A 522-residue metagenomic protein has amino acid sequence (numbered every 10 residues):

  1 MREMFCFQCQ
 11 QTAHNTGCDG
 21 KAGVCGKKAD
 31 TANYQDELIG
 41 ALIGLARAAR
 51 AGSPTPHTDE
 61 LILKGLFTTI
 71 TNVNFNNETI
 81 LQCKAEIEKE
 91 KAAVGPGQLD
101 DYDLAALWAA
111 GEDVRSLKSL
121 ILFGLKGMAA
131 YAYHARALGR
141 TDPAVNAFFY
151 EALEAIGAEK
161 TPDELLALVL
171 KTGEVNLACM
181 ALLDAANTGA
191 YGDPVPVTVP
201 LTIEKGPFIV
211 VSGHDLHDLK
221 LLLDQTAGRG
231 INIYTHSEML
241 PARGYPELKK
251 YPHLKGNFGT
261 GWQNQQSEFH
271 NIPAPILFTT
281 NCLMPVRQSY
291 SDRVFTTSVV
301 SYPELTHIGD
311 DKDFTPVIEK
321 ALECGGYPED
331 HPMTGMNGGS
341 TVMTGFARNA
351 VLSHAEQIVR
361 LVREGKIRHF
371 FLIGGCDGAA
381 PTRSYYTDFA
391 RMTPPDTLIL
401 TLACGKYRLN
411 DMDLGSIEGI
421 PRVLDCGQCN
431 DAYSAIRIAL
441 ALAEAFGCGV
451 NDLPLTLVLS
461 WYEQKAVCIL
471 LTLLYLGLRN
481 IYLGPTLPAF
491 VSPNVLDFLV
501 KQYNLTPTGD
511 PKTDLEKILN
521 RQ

Functional and structural regions predicted by a protein language model:
R2-T31, Q35-D36, I43-G44, K171-Q522: Anaerobic metallocofactor- and corrinoid-dependent redox/one-carbon enzyme cores, especially those from methanogenesis
I39-A190: Electropositive, gly/pro-rich neighborhoods at or near active sites that engage anionic ligands
